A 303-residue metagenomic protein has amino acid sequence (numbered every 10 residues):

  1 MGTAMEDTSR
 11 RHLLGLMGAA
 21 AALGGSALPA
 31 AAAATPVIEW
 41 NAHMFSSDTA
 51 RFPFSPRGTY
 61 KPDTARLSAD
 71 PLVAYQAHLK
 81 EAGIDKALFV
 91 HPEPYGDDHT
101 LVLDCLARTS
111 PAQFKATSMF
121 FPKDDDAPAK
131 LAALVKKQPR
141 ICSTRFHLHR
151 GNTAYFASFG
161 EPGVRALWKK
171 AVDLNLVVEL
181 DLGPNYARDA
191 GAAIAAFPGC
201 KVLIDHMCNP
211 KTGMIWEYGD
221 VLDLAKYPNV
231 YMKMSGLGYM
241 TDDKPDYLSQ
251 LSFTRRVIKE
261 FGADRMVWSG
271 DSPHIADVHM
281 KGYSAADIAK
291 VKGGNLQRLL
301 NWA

Functional and structural regions predicted by a protein language model:
M1-A4: Short, Lys/Arg-enriched N-terminal segments with co-localized hydrophobic residues within the first ~10-30 amino acids
D7-T8, H12-G24, T35-P36, P56 (+4 more regions): Mid-to-C-terminal alpha-helical segments outside catalytic/metal-binding sites
A30-A34: Boundary at the C-terminal end of the N-terminal hydrophobic targeting segment
T35-R165, K170, L174, S235 (+1 more regions): Mid-domain alpha/beta scaffold segments of enzyme catalytic cores
A42, M207, D271-S272: Active-site metal-binding loops of divalent metal-dependent hydrolases
P92-E93, M119-K123, C208-K211, G238-T241 (+1 more regions): Short histidine/acidic/glycine/proline-rich micro-motifs that form metal- and phosphate-coordinating active-site loops
D98-H99, D125-P128, Y186-G191, I275-D277: Short, well-ordered alpha-helical microsegments
F156-V267, D287: Catalytic pocket-lining loop regions of alpha/beta-barrel enzymes, especially the amidohydrolase/enolase/GH5 lineages
